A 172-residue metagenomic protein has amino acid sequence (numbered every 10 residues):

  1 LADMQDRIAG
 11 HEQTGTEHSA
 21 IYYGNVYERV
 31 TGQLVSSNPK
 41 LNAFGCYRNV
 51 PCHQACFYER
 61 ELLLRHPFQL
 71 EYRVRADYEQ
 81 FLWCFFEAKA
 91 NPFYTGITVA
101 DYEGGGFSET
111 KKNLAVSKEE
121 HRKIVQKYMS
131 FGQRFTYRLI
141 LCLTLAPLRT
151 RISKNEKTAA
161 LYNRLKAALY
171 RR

Functional and structural regions predicted by a protein language model:
L1-L34: Conserved donor NDP-sugar-binding/catalytic core segment of glycosyltransferases
A9-E12, F85, Q126: A general structural signal for alpha-helical elements within enzymatic catalytic domains
Q13, E17, F93, Q133-R134: Secondary-structure boundary/capping residues
Y23-G24, E28-E120: Conserved nucleotide-sugar donor-binding catalytic segment
Q126-R172: Membrane-proximal basic amphipathic "stem/tether" segments
